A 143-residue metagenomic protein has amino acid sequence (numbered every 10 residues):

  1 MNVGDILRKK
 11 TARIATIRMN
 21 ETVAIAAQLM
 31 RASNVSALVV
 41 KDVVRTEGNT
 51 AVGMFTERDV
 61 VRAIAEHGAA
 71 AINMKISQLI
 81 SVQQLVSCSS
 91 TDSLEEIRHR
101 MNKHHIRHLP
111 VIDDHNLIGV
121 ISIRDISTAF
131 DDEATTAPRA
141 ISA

Functional and structural regions predicted by a protein language model:
M1-L29, V40-K41, R45-E47, A51 (+4 more regions): Bateman/CBS regulatory modules and CBS-like beta-alpha motifs in cytosolic regions of diverse proteins
V35, V39, T50-E66, I106-P110 (+1 more regions): Short beta->alpha transition motifs characteristic of CBS
